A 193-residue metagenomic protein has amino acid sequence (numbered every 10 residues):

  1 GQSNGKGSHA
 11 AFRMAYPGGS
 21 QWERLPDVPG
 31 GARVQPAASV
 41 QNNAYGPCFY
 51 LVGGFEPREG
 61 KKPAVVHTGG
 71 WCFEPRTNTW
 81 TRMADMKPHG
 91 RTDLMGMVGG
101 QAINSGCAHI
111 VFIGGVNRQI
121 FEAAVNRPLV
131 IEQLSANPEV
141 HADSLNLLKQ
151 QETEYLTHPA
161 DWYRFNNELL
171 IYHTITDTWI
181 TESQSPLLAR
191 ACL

Functional and structural regions predicted by a protein language model:
G1-L193: Kelch-like beta-propeller repeat domains
